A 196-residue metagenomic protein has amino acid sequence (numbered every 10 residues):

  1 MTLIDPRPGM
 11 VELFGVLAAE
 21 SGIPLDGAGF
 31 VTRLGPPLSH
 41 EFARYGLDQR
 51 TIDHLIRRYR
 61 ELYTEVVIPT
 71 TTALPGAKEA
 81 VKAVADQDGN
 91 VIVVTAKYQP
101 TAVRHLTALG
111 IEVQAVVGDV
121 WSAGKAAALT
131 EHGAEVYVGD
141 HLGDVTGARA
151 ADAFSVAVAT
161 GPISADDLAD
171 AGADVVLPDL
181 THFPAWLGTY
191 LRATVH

Functional and structural regions predicted by a protein language model:
T2-K78, Q87: N-terminal helical cap/lid subdomain that shapes the substrate entry/recognition surface in HAD-like hydrolases
G29-V31, I111-K125: A short, structured active-site edge motif that brings together acidic residues
R33, T72-G76, K97-Y98, V120-W121 (+3 more regions): Short beta->alpha linker loops
E41, A83, H105-A108, A128 (+2 more regions): Well-formed, non-transmembrane alpha-helical positions, independent of function
E65-V93, Q99-V103, A127: Short, acidic loop-to-helix structural element flanking the phosphoryl-transfer center in phosphate-processing enzymes
D88-I92, V113-A115, G133-E135, A153-S155 (+1 more regions): Short active-site oxyanion
T95, V138-T181: Acidic, Mg2+-coordinating phosphoryl-transfer loop and its flanking beta/alpha structural elements, shared across
V120-H132, L142: Short loop-to-alpha-helix "cap/lid" segments that border enzyme active sites across diverse enzyme classes
